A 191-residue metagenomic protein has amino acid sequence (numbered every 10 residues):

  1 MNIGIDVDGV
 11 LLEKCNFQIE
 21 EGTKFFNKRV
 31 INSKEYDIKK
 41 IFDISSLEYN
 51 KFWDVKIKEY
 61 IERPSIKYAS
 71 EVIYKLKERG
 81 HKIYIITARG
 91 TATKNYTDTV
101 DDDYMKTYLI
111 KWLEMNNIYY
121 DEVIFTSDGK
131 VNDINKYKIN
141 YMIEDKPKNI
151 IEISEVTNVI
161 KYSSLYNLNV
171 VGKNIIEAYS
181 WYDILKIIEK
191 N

Functional and structural regions predicted by a protein language model:
M1-K51: Active-site neighborhood of HAD-like aspartate-dependent phosphohydrolases
D6, I86-A88, I143, Y162: Short hydrophobic segments within beta-strands
K14, T87-G90, K146: Short, well-ordered beta-to-alpha junction loops that form the rim of enzyme active sites and present histidine/acidic
E20, A92, L168: Flexible, glycine-rich phosphate/dinucleotide-binding loops and adjacent beta-alpha linkers at cofactor/substrate
G22-T23, L76, L113, I134: Hydrophobic alpha-helix position signal
K51-K58: Short glycine/proline- and acidic residue-enriched helix-loop micro-motifs that form flexible lids or anion-recognition
Y60, A69-Y108, T126: Substrate-recognition element of Asp-dependent hydrolases with the DxDx(T/V) motif
H81, D98-N191: C-terminal cap/substrate-recognition subdomain and adjoining C-terminal extension of metal-dependent phosphatase-like
